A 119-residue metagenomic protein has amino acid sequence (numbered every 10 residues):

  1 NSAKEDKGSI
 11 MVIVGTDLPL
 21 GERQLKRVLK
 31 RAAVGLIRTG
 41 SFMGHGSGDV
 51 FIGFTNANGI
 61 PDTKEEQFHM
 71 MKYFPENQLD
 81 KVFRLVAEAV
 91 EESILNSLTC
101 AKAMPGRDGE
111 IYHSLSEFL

Functional and structural regions predicted by a protein language model:
N1-L119: A structural signal for small-residue-enriched, beta-sheet-centric alpha/beta enzyme cores and oligomeric scaffold folds
